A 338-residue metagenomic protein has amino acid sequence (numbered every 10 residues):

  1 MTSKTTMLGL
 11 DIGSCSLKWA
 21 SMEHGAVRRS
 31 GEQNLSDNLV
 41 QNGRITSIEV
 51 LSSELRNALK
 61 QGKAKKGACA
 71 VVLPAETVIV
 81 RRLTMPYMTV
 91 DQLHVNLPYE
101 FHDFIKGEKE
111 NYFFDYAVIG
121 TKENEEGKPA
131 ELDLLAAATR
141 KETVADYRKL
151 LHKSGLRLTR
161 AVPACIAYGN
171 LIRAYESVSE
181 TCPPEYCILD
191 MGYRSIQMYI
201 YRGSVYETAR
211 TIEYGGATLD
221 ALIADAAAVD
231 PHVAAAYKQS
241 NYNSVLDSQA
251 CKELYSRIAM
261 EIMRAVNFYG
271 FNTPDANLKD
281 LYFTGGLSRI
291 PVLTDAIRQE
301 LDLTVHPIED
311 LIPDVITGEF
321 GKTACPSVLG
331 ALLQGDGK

Functional and structural regions predicted by a protein language model:
M1-F104, A145, K153-R157: Non-catalytic, solvent-exposed interaction/assembly segments
M1-L35, K65-P74, S177-T208, I212-T218 (+1 more regions): Gly/Thr-rich phosphate-binding beta-strand-loop-beta motif of the actin/hexokinase/Hsp70
V40, T143-N170, V205-L246: Glycine-rich phosphate-binding loop plus the immediately following alpha-helix
L73-E176, L311-P313: Active-site neighborhood for divalent-cation/phosphate handling
A167-N170, S288, H306-K338: Glycine-rich phosphate-binding/hydrolytic loop that grips phosphoryl groups
A221, D225, V233-D280, L287: Adenine-nucleotide phosphate-binding core of ATP-dependent small-molecule kinases
A276-E300: Glycine-rich phosphate-binding loops at beta-strand->alpha-helix junctions
